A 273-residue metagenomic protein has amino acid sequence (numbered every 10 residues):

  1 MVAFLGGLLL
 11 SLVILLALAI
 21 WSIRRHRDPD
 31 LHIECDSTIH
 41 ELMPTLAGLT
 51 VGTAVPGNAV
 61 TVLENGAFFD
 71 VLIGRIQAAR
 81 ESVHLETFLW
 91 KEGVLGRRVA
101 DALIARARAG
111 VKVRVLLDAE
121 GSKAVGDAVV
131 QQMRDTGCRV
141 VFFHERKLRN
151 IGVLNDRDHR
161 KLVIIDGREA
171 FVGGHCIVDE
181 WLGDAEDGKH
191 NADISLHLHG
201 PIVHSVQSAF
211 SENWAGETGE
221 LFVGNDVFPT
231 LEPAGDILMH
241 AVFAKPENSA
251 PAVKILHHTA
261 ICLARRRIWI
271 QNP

Functional and structural regions predicted by a protein language model:
V2-P273: Charged, low-complexity intrinsically disordered terminal segments
